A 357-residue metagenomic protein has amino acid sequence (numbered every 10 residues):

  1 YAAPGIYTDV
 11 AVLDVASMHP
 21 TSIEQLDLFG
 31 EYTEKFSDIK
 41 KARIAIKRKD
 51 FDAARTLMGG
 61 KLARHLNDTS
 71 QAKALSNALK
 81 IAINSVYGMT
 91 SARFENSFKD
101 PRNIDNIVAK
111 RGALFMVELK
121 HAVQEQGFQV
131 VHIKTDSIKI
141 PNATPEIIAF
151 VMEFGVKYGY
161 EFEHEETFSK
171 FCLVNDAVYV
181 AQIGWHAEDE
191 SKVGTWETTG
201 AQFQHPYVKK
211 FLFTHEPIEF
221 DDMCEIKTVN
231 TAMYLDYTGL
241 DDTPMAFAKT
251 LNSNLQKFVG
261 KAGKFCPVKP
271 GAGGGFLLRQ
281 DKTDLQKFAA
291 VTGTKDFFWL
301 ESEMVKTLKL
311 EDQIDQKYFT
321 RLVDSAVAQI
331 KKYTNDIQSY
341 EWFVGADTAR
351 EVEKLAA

Functional and structural regions predicted by a protein language model:
Y1-E118, Q124-Q126, P141: Helical catalytic core of nucleic-acid polymerases
Y1-Y7, R48, D52, L57-S70 (+9 more regions): Glycine- and acidic
V15, S22, H132-T135, H164-E166: Glycine-rich, histidine-containing beta strand-loop boundary motifs that form or position
I23-D27, K134-T135, F150-M152: Composition- and surface-driven signal marking solvent-exposed, interaction-prone regions in large proteins
R43, L119-V123, F150-Y158: Hydrophobic, Leu/Ile/Phe/Ala-enriched alpha-helical segments that form helix-helix packing faces
S76, K80, A113, P145-A357: C-terminal, non-catalytic extensions of nucleic-acid polymerases
G127-Q129, Y158-G159: Glycine-centered loop/turn motif at secondary-structure junctions
S137-P145: Beta-rich nucleic-acid/ligand-interaction surfaces
